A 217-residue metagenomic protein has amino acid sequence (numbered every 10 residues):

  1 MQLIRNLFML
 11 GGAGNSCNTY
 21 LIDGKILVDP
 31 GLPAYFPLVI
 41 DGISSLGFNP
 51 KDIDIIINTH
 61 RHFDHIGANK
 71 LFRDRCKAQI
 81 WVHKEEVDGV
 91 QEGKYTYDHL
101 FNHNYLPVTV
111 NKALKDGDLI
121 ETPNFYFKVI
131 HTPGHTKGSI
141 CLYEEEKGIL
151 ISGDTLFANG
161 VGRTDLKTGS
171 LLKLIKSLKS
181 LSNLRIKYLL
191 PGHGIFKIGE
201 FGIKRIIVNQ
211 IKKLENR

Functional and structural regions predicted by a protein language model:
M1-L46, C141-G153: Conserved beta-strand hairpin/beta-sheet module of binuclear metal-dependent hydrolase folds, prominently
N6, V110, P123-F125, G138: Short beta-strand or tight-loop elements that sit immediately N-terminal to catalytic metal-binding acidic residues
G12, L119, P133-G134: Short polar/acidic secondary-structure junctions
Y20, Q91-K94, F201-G202: Short, well-ordered secondary-structure micro-motifs
D23-I26, D74-A78, E145-K147, N183-K187: Short glycine/proline-enriched coil/turn segments at helix->beta-strand junctions
I26-V28, I57, I80, I151 (+1 more regions): Residue-level marker for buried hydrophobic side chains located in beta-strands that build the well-ordered beta-sheet
L32-P37, S44-I120, I206-K213: Active-site HxH/HxHxD metal-binding segment of metal-dependent hydrolases
P33-A34, Y126-E215: Metallo-beta-lactamase
